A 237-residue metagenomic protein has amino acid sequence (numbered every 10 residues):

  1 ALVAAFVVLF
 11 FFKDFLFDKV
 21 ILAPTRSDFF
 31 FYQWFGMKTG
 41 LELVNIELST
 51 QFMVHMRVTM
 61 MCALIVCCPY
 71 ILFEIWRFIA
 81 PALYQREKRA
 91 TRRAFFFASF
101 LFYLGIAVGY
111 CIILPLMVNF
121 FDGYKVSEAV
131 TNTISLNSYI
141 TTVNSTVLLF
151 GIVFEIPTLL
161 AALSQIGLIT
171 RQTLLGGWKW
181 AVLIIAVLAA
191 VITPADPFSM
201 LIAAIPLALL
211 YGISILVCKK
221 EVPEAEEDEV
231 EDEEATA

Functional and structural regions predicted by a protein language model:
A1-A237: Membrane topogenic/interface segments and analogous intrinsically disordered interaction regions
